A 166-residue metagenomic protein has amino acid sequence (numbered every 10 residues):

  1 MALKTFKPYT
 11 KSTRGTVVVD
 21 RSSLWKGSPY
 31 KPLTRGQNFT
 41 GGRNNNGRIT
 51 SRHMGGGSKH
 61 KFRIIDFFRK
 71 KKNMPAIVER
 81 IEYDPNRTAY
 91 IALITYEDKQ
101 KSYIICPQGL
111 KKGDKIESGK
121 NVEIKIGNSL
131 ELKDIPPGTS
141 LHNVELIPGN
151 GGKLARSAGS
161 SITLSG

Functional and structural regions predicted by a protein language model:
M1-R87, Q108-G166: Basic, glycine/proline-rich low-complexity segments that contact nucleic acids
P85-A92, K101-I104: Short, flexible active-site-proximal loops enriched in glycine and acidic residues
I91-Y96, A155: Short, acidic/hydrophobic/Gly-rich beta-strand patch recurrent on exposed beta strands that often constitutes part
T95-S102, K120-I126: Short, structured beta-strand/loop micro-motifs enriched in basic residues and often containing a Trp
K99-K111: Beta-strand/loop nucleic-acid-binding surfaces
